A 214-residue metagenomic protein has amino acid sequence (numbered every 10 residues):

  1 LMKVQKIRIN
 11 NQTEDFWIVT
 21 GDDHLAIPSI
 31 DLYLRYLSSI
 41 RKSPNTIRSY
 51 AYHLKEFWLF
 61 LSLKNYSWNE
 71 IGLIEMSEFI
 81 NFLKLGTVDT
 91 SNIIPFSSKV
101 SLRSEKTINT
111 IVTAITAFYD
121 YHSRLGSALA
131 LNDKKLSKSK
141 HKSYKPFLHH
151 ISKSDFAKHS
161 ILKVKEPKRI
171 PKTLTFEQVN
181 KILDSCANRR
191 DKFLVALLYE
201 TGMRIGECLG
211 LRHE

Functional and structural regions predicted by a protein language model:
V4-I40: N-terminal DNA-binding module of tyrosine recombinases/phage integrases
N10, A128-N180: Flexible interdomain linker/hinge and immediately adjacent N-terminus of the catalytic tyrosine-recombinase domain
I30-N45, L54-H149, K181: N-terminal core-binding DNA-recognition domain of tyrosine recombinases/integrases
T110, T116, R190, R204-E207: Short, cationic motifs built from Arg/Lys/His that form the positively charged side of catalytic pockets
L125-L129, L198-E214: Short, charged phosphate-coordinating catalytic segments
E166-I205: Basic, Lys/Arg- and aromatic-enriched nucleic-acid-binding interface segment
